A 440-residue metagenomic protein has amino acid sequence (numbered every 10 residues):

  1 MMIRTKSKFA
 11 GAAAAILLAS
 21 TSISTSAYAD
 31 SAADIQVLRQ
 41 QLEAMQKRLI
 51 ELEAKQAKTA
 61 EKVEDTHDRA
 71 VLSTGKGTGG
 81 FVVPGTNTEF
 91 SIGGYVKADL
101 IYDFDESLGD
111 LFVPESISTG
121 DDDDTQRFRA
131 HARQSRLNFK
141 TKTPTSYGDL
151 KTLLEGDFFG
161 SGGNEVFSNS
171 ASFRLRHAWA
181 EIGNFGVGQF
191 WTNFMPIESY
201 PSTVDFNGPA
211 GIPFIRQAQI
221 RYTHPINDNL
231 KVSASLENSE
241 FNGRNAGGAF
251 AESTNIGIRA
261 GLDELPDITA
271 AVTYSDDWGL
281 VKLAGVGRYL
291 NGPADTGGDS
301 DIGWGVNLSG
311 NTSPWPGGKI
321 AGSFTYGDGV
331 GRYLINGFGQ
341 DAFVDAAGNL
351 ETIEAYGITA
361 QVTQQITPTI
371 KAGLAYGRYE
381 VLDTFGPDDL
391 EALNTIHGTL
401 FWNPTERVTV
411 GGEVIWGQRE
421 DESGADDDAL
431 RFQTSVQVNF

Functional and structural regions predicted by a protein language model:
M2-Y28: Gram-negative bacterial Sec-dependent N-terminal signal peptides
T25-E106: N-terminal periplasmic/intermembrane-space "pro-region" immediately following the signal or transit peptide
T78-R244, L262-L280, N311-Y326, V330: Outer membrane beta-barrel
E106-L108, S199, R244-G248, D295 (+3 more regions): Outer-membrane beta-barrel and related beta-rich outer-membrane complex signature in Gram-negative bacteria
Q126-R129, F167-S172, G208-F214, S253-T254 (+6 more regions): Replace "Gram-negative outer membrane beta-barrel proteins" with "bacterial and organellar outer membrane beta-barrel
S135, F139-L154, A270-A294, I370-A375 (+2 more regions): Surface-exposed extracellular loop regions of Gram-negative outer-membrane beta-barrel proteins
D263, Y274-L390: Detector for outer-membrane/organellar transmembrane beta-barrel domains, recognizing the amphipathic beta-strand
W402-P404, D428-F440: Outer-membrane beta-barrel "beta-signal"
